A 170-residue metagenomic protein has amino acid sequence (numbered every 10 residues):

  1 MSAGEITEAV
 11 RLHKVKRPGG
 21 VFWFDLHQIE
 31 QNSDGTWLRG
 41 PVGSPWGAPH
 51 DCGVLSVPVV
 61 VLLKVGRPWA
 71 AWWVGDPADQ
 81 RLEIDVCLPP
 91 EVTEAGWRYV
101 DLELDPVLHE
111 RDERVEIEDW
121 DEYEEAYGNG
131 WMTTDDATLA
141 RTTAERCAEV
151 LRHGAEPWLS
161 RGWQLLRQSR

Functional and structural regions predicted by a protein language model:
M1-S56: Charge-rich, low-complexity N-terminal segments
L26-Q28, V59-V60, E103-V107: Hydrophobic/aromatic beta-strand elements that line small-molecule binding cavities or substrate pockets in beta-rich
R39-G40, W72, D85, E118: Beta-strand residues in well-ordered beta-sheet regions across diverse protein folds
G47-W97: The feature represents the first ordered module of a protein
P77-G130: Conserved, surface-exposed functional patches that form binding/active-site neighborhoods
V92, D136-T138, A155, L159-S160: Juxtamembrane/interface motifs at transmembrane-helix termini
D121-A148: Short, surface-exposed, low-complexity cationic segments
T143-R170: Cysteine/selenocysteine-centered motifs that mediate thiol-based redox chemistry or coordinate metal-sulfur cofactors
